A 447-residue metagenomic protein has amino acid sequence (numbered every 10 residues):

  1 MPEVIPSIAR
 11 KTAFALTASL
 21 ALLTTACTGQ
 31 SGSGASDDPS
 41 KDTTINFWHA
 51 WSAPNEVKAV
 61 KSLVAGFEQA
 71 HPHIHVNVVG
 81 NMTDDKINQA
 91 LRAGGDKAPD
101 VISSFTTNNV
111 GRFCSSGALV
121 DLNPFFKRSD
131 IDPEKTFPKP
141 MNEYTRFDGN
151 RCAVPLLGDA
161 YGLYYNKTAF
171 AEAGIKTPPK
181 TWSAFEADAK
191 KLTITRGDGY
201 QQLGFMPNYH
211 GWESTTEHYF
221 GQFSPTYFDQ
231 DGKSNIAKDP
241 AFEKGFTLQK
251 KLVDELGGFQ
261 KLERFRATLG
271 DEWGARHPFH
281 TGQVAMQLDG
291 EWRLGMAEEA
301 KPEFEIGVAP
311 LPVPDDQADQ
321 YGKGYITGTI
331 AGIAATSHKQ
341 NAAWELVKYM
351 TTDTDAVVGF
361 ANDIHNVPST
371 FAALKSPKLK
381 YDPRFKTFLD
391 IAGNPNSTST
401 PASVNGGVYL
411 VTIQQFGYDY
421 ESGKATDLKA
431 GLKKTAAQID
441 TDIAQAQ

Functional and structural regions predicted by a protein language model:
P2-R112, S116, R128-E134, L269 (+5 more regions): Conserved N-terminal structural module of periplasmic/extracytoplasmic solute-binding proteins
A65, A173, D254-Q260, E298-D363: Extracytoplasmic/periplasmic substrate-recognition and gating elements
F105-A160, F220: Hinge/lid segment of periplasmic solute-binding proteins
N123-F137, R196-P207, P225-G245, E299-K301 (+3 more regions): Short, solvent-exposed loop/beta-turn-alpha elements that line the ligand-binding surface or hinge of extracytoplasmic
K139-P140, A361-V408: Long, aromatic- and glycine/proline-rich binding clefts that accommodate carbohydrate-like moieties
F147-L156, Y161, S183-E243, A275: Extracytoplasmic/periplasmic solute-binding protein
A171-E172, I194, G393-Q447: Conserved C-terminal helix/tail region of periplasmic/extracytoplasmic solute-binding proteins
D188-K190, S234-A267: Glycine-centered hinge/linker elements that transmit conformational signals in sensory and ligand-binding systems
